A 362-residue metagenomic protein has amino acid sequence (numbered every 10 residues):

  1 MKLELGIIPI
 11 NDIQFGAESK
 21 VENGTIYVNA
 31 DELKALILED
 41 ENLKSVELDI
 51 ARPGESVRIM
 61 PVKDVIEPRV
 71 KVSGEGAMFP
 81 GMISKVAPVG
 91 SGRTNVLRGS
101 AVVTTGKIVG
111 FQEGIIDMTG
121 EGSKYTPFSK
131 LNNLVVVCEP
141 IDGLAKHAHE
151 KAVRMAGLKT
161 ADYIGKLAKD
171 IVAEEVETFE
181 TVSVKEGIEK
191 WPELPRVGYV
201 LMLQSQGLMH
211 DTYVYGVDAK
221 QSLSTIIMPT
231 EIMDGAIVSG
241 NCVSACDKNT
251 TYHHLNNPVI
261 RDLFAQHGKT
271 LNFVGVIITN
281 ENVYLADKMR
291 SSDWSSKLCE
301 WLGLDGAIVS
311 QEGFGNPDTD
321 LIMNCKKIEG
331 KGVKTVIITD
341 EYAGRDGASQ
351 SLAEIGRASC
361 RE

Functional and structural regions predicted by a protein language model:
M1-S222: Long, compositionally biased, glycine/small-hydrophobic-enriched stretches that function as flexible linkers, tethers
K185-N282: Small-residue-enriched flexible segments
L203-S205, S310-D320, E341-R345: Gly/Ser/Thr-rich loops at beta-strand to alpha-helix junctions that form or flank small-molecule/cofactor-binding
N256, N282-S296: A general structural motif
G303-L304, I308: Proline-aspartate-enriched helix->loop->beta-strand connector
G330-T335: A short helix->loop->beta-strand "cap" motif at the edges of active sites that frequently abuts
Y342-R357: Glycine-rich, charge-decorated loop segments at or immediately adjacent to ligand/cofactor-binding or catalytic sites
A358-E362: Conserved small/polar residues in nucleotide/adenosyl-binding loops
